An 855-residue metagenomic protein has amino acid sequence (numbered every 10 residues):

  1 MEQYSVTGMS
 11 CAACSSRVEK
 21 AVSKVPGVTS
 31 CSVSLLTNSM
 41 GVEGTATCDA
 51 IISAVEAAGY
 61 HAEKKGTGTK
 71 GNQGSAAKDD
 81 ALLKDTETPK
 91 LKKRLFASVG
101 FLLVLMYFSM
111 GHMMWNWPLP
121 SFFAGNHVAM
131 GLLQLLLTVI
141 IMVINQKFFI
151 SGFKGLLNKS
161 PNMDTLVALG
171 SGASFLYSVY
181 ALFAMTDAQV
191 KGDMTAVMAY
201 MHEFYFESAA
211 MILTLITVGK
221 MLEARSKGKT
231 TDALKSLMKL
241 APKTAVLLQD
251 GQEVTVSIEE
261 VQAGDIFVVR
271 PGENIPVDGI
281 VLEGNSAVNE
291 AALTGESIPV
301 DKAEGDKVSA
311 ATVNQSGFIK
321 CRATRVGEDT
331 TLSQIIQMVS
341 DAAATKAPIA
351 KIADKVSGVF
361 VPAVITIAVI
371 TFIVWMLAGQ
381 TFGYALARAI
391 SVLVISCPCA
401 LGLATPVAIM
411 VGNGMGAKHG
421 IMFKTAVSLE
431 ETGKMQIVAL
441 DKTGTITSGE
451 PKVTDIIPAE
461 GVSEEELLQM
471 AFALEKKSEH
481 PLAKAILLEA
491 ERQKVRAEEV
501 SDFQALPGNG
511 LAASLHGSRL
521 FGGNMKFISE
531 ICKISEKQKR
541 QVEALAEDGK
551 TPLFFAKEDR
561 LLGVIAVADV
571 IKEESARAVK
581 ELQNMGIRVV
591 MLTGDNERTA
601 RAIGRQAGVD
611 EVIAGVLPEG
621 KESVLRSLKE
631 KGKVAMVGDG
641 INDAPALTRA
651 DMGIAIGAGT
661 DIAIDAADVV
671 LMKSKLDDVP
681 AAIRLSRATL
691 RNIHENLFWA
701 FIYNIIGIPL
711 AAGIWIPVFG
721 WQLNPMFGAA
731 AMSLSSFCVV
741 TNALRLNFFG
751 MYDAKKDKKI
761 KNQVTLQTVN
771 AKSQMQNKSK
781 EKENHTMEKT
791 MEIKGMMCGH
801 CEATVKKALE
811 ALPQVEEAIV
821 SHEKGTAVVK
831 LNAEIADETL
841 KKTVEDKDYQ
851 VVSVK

Functional and structural regions predicted by a protein language model:
M1-A129, K154, S236, Q252-E253 (+3 more regions): Flexible metal-binding regulatory segments at protein termini and peripheral loops
S16, T29, M435, L515-G517 (+3 more regions): Conserved ATP-binding TGD loop and adjacent catalytic N/P-domain core of P-type ATPases
P26-E43, C48-D49, E203-F204, K235-D329 (+2 more regions): Conserved cytosolic catalytic loops of P-type ATPases
K90-T244, K355, G720-P725: Transmembrane helix-loop-helix hairpins at the membrane interface
M114-V128, L157, L176, M415 (+9 more regions): Membrane-embedded alpha-helical bundles of multi-pass transporters
V139-F148, G155, G172, S208-L237 (+5 more regions): Hydrophobic alpha-helical transmembrane segments
M185-A188, M194-T195, A210-P271, K302 (+6 more regions): Juxtamembrane coupling segments of multi-pass membrane pumps/enzymes
V453, I457-M585, E597, V609-L625: P-type ATPase nucleotide-binding
